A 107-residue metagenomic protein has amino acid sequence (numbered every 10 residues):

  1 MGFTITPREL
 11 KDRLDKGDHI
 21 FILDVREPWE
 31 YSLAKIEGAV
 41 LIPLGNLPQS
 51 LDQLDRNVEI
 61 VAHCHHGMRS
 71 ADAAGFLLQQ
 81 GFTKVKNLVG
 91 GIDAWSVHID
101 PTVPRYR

Functional and structural regions predicted by a protein language model:
M1-F21, P28-E59, M68-R107: Rhodanese-like catalytic fold shared by cysteine-dependent sulfurtransferases and DSP/PTP-type phosphatases
H63: Short, surface-exposed ligand- or partner-binding patches at beta-edge/loop junctions that are enriched in aromatics
